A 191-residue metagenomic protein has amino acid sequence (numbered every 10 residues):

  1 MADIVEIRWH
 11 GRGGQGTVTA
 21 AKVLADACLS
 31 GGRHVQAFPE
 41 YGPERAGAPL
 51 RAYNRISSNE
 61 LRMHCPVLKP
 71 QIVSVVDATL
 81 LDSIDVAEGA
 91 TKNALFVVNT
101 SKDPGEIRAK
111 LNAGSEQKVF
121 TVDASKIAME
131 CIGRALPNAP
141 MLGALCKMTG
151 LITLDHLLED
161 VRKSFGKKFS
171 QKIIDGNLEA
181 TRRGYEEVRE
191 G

Functional and structural regions predicted by a protein language model:
M1-G191: Active-site cofactor/cluster-binding pocket
